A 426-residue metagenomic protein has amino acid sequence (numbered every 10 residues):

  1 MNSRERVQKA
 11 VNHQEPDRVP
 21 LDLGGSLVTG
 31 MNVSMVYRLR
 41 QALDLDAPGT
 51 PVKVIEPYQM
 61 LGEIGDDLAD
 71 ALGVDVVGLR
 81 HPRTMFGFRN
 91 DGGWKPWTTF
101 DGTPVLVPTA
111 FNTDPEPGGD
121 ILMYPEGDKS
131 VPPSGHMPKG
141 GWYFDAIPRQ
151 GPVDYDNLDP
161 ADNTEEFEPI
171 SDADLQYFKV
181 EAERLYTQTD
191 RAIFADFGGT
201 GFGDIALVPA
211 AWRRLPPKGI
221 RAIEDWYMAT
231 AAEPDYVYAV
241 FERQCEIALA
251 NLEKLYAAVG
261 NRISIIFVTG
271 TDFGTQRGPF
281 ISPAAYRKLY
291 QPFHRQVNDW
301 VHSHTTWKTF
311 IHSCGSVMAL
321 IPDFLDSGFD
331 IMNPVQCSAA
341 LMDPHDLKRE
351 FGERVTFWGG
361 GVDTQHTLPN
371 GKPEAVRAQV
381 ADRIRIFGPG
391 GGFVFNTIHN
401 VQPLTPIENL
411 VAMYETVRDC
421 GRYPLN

Functional and structural regions predicted by a protein language model:
M1-L45, P51-I55, M137-N426: Active-site loop segments of alpha/beta catalytic cores
N2, G73, T99-G102: Residue-level detector of functionally special positions within alpha-helical transmembrane segments of multi-pass
V36-G87: Segments that shape or occlude catalytic/ligand-binding pockets
G78-W94, F197-G203: Short, glycine/charge-rich beta-strand/loop segments that flank catalytic centers and engage negatively charged groups
M85-L158, R213: A contiguous, low-structure linker/loop signature
